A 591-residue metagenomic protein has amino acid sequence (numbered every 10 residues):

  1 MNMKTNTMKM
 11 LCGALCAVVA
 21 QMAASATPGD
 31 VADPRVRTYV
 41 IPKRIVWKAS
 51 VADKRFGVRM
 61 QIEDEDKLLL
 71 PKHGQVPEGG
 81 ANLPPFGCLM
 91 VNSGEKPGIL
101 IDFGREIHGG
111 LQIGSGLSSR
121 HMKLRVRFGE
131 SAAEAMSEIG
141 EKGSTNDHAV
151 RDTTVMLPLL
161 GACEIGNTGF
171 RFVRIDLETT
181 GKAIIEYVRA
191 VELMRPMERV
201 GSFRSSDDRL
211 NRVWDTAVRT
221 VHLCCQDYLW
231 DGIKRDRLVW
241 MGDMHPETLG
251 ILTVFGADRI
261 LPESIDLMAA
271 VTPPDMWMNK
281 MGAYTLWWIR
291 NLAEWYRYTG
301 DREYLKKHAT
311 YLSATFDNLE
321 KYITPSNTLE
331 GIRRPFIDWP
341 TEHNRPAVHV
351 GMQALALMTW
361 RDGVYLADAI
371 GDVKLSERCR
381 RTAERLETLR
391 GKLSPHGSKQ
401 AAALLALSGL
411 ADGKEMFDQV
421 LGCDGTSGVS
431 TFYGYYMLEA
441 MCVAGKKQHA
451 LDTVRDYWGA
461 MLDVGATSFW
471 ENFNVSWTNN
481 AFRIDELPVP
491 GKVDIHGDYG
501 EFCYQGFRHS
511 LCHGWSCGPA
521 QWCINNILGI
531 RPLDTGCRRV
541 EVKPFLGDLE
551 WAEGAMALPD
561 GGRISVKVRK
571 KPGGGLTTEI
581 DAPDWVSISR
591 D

Functional and structural regions predicted by a protein language model:
N2-C12: Bacterial N-terminal signal peptides that target proteins for export
A14-A24: Hydrophobic h-region of N-terminal signal peptides that target proteins for export in Gram-negative bacteria
A26-D227, G242-D243, R259-L261, E303: Extracellular/oxidizing-compartment recognition motifs
D30-P34, Y39, K43, V51-F56 (+4 more regions): Non-catalytic C-terminal accessory modules of carbohydrate-active enzymes
E134, F172, T180-A183, R189-T216 (+10 more regions): Active-site acid/base region of carbohydrate-active enzymes
V271, G391-P395, Q419-V429, D456-D463: Solenoid-like repeat scaffolds
M276, R297, P335-V348, R390 (+6 more regions): Short beta-alpha connecting loops at secondary-structure transitions that line or flank enzyme active sites
H396-A401, G428-G434: Generic helix N-cap/helix-start motif at coil->alpha-helix transitions
